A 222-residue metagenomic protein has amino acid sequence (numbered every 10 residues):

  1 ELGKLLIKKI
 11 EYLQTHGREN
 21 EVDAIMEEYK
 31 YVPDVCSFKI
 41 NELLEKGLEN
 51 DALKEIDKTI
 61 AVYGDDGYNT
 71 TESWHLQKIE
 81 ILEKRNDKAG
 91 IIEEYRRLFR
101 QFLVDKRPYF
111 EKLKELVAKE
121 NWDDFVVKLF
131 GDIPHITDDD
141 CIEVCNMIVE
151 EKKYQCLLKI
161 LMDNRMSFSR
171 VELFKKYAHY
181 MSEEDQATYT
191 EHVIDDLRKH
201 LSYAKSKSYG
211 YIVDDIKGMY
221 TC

Functional and structural regions predicted by a protein language model:
E1-C222: Eukaryote-biased, non-catalytic alpha-solenoid scaffold regions
